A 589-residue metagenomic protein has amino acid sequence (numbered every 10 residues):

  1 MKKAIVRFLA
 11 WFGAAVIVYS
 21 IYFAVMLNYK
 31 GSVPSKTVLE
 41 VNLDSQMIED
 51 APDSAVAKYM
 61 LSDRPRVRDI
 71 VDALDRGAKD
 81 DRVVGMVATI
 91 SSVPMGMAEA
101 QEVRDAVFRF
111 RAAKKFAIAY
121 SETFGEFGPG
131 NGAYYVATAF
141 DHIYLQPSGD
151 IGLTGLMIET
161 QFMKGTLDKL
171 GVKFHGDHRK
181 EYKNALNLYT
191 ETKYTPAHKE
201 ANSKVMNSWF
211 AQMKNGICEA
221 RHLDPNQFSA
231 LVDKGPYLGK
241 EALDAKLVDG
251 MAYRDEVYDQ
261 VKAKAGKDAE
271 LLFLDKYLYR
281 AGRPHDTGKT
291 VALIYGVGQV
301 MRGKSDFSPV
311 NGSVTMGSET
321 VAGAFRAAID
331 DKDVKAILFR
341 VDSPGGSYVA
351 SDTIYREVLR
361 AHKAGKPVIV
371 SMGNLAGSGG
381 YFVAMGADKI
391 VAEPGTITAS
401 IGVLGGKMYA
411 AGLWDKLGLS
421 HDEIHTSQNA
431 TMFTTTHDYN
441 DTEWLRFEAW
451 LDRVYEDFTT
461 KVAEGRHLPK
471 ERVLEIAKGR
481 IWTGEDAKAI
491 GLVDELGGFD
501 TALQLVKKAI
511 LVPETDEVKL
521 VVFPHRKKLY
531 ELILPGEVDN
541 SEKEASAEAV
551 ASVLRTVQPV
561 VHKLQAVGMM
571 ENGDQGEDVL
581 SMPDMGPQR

Functional and structural regions predicted by a protein language model:
M1-S54, Y59-I70, M157-G239, V248-A336 (+6 more regions): Intrinsically disordered, low-complexity segments enriched in small/flexible residues
K30, T37-T160, T287-L413: Cleft-lining beta-strand/loop regions that shape enzyme active-site pockets
D141-H142, K234, D249-G250, A336 (+3 more regions): Well-ordered beta-strand positions
C218-P225, V462-V473: Hydrophobic, secondary-structure "cap" segments at the distal end of domains
K389, M408-D422, T426, T435: Conserved phosphate-handling catalytic cores of large alpha/beta enzymes
Y439, W444-R466: Alpha-helical coiled-coil heptad-repeat segments
